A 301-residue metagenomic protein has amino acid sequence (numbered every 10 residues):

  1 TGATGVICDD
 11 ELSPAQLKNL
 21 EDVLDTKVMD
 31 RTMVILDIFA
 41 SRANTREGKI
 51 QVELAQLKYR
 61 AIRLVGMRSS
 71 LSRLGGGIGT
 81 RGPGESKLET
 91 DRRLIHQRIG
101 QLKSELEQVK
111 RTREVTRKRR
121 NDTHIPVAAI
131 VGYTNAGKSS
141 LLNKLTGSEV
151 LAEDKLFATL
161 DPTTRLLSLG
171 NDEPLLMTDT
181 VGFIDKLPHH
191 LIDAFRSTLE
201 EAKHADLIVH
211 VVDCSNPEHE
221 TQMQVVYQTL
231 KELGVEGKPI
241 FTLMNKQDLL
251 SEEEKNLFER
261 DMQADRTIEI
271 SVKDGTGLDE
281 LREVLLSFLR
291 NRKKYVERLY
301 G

Functional and structural regions predicted by a protein language model:
T1-G75, T90: Switch/coupling subdomain of P-loop NTPase systems
G5-K27, D172-E173, F195-T267: Conserved C-terminal guanine-recognition region of P-loop GTPase G domains, centered on the G4
D9, L20-E21, K49, K87 (+7 more regions): Replace "in large, NTP-powered and nucleic-acid-processing enzymes" with "in large, NTP-powered factors and other
T32-L36, L156-F157, V272-D274: Short, acidic/turn-prone active-site loops that include or flank metal/cofactor- and phosphate-binding residues
R42-E47, K87, E149-L151, V181-I192 (+2 more regions): Flexible beta-alpha connector loops of hexameric P-loop NTPases
N44, Q51, A55-K58, E89-K103 (+3 more regions): Short amphipathic alpha-helical segments with heptad-repeat character
A61-A136, L142-N143, G147, P217 (+2 more regions): C-terminal-of-GTPase-core extension/linker across diverse P-loop GTPases
R113, R120-P126, L145-L176, I184-A194 (+2 more regions): Switch I (effector-binding) loop of TRAFAC-class P-loop GTPase G-domains
